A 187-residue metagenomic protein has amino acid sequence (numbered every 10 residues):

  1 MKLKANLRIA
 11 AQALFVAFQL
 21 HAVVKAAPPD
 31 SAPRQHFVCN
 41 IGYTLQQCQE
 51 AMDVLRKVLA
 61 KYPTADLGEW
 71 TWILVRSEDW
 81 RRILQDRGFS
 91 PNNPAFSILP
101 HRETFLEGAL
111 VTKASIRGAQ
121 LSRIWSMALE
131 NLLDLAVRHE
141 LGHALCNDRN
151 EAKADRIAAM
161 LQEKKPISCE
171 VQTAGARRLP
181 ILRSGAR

Functional and structural regions predicted by a protein language model:
K2-A11: Bacterial N-terminal signal peptides that target proteins for export
A11-Q19: Bacterial N-terminal signal peptides
L20-S126: A metal-dependent hydrolase signature that marks the N-terminal structural subdomain at the beginning of catalytic folds
L129-L135: Alpha-helical scaffolds flanking conserved acidic
L135-N147: Active-site recognition of the HExxH zinc-binding catalytic motif
D148-R183: Post-HExxH zinc-binding segment in Zn-dependent metallohydrolases
G185-R187: Short, solvent-exposed mixed-charge patches
